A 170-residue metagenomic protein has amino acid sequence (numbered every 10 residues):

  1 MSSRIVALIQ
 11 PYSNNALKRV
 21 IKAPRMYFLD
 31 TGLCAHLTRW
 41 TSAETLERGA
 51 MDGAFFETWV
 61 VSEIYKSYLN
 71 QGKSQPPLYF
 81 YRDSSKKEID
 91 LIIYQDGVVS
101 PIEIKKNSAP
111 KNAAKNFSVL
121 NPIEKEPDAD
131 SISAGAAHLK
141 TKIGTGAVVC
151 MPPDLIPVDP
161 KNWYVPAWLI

Functional and structural regions predicted by a protein language model:
M1-V99: Accessory nucleic acid-recognition modules appended to NTPase machines
H36, K111-N112, L155-D159: Switch/connector loops and helix/strand junctions flanking conserved nucleotide-binding motifs in nucleotide-processing
E44, A114-L120: Short, surface-exposed loop/helix-turn segments at secondary-structure junctions that function as lids/hinges flanking
L69-K73, S118-K142: Arginine/glycine-rich "motif VI" loop of SF2 helicases in the C-terminal RecA-like domain
I104-N112: Short beta-strand-loop-alpha-helix junction that forms the active-site gateway of nucleic-acid-processing nucleases
K142-C150: Short, hydrophobic beta-strand segments that form beta-sheet elements in well-ordered domains
V149-I170: Domain-level recognition of nuclease-like catalytic cores that cleave nucleotide substrates
